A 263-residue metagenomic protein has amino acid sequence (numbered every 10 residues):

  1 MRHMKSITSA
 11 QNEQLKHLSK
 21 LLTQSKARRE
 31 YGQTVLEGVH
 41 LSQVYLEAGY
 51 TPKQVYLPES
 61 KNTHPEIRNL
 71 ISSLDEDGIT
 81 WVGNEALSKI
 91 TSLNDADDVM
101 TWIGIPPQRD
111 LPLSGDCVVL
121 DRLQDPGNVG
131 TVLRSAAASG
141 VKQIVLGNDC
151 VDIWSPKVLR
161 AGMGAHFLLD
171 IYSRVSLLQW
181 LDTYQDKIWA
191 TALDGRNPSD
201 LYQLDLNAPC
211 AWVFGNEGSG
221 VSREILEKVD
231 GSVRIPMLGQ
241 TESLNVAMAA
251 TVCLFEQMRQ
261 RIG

Functional and structural regions predicted by a protein language model:
M1-P65, C150-V151: Boundary-proximal intrinsically disordered activation/regulatory segments immediately upstream of a helical core
S6-S9, G78-G83, L169-L177: Short acidic-hydrophobic, aromatic-tinged amphipathic segments that line or gate anion-handling sites
G38, Q124-T131, L244-A249: Amphipathic alpha-helical repeat scaffolds
E47, G104-R196: RNA substrate-binding interface of SAM-dependent RNA methyltransferases
P65-D75, I225: Short, aromatic/basic amphipathic alpha-helical patches
I71-L74, T80-M100: Glycine/small-residue-rich loop that forms an oxyanion/phosphate-binding "nest" at active or ligand-binding sites
T101, A137-S139, C150-I153, V158-F167 (+1 more regions): Structured adenosyl-cofactor binding patch, chiefly the S-adenosyl-L-methionine
A190-T241: Active-site/ligand-binding-proximal alpha/beta "capping" segment
